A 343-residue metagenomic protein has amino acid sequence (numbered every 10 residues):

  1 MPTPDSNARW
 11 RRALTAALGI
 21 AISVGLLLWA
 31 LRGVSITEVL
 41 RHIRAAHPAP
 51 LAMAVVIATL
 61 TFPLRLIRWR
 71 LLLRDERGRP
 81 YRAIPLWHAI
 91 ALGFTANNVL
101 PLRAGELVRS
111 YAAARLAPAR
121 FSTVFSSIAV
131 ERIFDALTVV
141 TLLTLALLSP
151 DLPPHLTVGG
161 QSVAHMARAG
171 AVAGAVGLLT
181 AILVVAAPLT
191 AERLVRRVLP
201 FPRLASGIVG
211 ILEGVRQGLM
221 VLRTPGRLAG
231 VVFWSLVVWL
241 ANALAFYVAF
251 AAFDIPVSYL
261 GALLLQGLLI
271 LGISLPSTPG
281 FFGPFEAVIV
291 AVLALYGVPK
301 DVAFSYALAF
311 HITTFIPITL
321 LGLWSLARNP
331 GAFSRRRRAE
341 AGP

Functional and structural regions predicted by a protein language model:
M1-A91, S149, P154-S274, V302 (+1 more regions): Predominantly cytoplasmic-facing regulatory/coupling regions of multi-pass membrane proteins
I57, G93-P101, Q266-E286: Transmembrane alpha-helix interface/packing and boundary motifs in multi-pass membrane proteins, characterized by
R68-L71, L100-P101, E106-A112, F134-T138 (+4 more regions): Hydrophobic side chains within alpha-helical segments
R74, W87-P118, V209, R216: Extended non-transmembrane interhelical loops and adjacent amphipathic helices of multipass membrane proteins
A83-H88, G105-E106, A117-R132, V298-A309: Membrane-interface alpha-helices at helix entry/exit sites of multi-pass transporters
L92, A96-L100, F125-L148, S305-L320: Membrane-embedded alpha-helical segments of transport systems, primarily multispan ion/solute transporters
V108-A112, F125-I128, T138, F233-W234 (+1 more regions): Hydrophobic alpha-helical membrane segments of integral membrane proteins
A113-R120, L265, A287-V302: Interfacial segments of multi-pass membrane proteins
